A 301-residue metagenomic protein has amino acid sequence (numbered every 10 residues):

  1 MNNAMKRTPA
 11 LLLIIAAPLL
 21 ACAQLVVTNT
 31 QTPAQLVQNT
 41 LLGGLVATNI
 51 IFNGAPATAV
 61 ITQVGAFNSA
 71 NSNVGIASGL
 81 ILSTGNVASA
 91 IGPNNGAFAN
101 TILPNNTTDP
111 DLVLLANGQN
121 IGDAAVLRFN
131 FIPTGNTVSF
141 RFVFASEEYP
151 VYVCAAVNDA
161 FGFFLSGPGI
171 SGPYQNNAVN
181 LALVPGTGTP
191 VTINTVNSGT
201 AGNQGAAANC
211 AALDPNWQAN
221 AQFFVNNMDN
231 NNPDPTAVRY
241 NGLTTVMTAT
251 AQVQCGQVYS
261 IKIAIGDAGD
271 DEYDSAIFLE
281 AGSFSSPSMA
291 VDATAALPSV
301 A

Functional and structural regions predicted by a protein language model:
M1-Q24: Sec-dependent, cleavable N-terminal signal peptides
Q24-L297, A301: Aromatic (Trp/Tyr/Phe) and Gly/Pro-enriched flexible surface segments
